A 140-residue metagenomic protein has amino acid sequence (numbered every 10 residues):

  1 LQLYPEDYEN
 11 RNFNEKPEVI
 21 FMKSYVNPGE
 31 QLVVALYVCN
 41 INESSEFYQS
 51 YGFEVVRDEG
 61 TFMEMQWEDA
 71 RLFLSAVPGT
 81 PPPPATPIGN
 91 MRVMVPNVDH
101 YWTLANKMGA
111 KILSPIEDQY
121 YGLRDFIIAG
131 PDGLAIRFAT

Functional and structural regions predicted by a protein language model:
Y4, Y8-E43, G89-M91, A139: N-terminal beta-strand motif that seeds the catalytic metal site of vicinal oxygen chelate
P28-G29, A35-L72: Core segments of cupin and vicinal oxygen chelate
E30-C39, E64-Q66, P82-K107, R124-A129: Vicinal oxygen chelate
L36, A76, Y120, I127 (+1 more regions): Short beta->alpha transition motifs characteristic of CBS
E46-S50, L104, D132: Structural preference for long, well-ordered alpha-helical segments within the folded cores of structured domains
E54-T86, A135-T140: Conserved short beta-strand elements that form part of the metal-binding/catalytic scaffold of enzyme active sites
E59, Y121-L123: Short, small/polar residue-rich loop motifs at catalytic or cofactor-binding pockets
